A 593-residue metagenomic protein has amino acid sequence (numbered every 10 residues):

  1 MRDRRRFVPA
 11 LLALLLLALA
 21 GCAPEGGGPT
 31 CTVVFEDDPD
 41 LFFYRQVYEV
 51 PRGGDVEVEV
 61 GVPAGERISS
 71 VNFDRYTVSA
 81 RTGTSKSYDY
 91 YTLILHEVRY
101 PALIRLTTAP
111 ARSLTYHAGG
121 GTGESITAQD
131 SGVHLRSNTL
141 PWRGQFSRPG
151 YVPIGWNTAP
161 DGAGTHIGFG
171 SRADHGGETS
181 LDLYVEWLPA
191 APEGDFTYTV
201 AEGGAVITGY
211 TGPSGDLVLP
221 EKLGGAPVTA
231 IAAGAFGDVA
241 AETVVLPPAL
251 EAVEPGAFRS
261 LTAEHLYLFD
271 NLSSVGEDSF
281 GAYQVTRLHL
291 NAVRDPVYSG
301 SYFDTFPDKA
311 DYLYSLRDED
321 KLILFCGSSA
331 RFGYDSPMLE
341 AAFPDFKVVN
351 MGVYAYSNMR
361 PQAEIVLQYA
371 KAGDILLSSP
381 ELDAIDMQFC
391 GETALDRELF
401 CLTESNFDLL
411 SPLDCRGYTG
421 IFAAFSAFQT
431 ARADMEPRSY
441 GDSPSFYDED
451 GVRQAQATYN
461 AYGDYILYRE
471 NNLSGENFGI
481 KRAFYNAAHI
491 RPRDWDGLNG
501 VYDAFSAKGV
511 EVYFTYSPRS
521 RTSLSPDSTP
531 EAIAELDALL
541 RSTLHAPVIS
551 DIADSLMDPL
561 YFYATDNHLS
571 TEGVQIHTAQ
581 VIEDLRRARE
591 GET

Functional and structural regions predicted by a protein language model:
A10-A20: Bacterial N-terminal signal peptides
C22-A190: Secondary-structure capping and domain/repeat boundary segments
D195-E202, G212-T229, V239-A252, L261-S274 (+1 more regions): Structural signature of tandem-repeat unit edges
H289-E319: N-terminal secretory targeting modules
K321-D408: Membrane-embedded segments
A394-K508: Secreted/periplasmic serine-hydrolase-like ester/acetyl group-modifying domain
D527-T593: C-terminal regions of proteins
